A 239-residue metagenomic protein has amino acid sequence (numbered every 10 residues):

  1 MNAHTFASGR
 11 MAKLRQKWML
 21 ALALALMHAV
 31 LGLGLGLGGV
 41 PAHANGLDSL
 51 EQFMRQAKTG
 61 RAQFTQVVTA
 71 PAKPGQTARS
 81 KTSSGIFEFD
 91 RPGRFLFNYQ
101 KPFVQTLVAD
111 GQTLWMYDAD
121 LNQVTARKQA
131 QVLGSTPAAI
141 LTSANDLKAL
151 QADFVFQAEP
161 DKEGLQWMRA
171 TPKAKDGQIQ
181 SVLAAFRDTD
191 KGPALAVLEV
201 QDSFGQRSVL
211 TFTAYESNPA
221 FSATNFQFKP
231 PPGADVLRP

Functional and structural regions predicted by a protein language model:
M1-Q16: N-terminal secretory signal peptides that target proteins for export/translocation
K13, K17, A21-G38: Bacterial N-terminal signal peptides
G34-A78, P230-P239: N-terminal leader/targeting segments and the immediate start of mature chains
N45, T125, A149-P239: Gly/Pro-enriched, hydrophobic low-complexity segments that function as extracytoplasmic propeptides/linkers
R55-G111: N-terminal mature ectodomain segment of secretory-pathway/periplasmic proteins
T65-P71, N98-Q100, Y117-A119, T171-K173 (+1 more regions): A generic structural motif
I86-A138, S208: An acidic-aromatic
S135-A149: Short, solvent-exposed helix-to-loop capping segments enriched in aromatics
